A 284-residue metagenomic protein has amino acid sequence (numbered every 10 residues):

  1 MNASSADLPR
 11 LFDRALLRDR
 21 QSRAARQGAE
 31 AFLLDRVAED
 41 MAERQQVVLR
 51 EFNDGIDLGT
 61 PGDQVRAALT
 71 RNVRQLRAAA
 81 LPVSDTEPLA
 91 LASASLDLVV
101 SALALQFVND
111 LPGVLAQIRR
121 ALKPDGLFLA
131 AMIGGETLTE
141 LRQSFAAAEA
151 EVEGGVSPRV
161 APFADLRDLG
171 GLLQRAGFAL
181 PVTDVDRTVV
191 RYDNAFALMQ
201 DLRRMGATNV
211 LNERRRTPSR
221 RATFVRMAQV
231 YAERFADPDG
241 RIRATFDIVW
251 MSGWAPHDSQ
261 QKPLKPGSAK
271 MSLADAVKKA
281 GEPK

Functional and structural regions predicted by a protein language model:
M1-E39, K265-A274, A280-K284: N-terminal, positively charged/glycine-rich alpha-helical extensions of SAM-dependent methyltransferases
F32-D54, Q64: Conserved alpha-helix/loop element of class I SAM-dependent methyltransferases that forms part of the SAM/SAH-binding
A42, A176, F196-K284: C-terminal lobe and adjacent flexible extensions of AdoMet/dcAdoMet transferase-like proteins
Q75-A90: Adenosine-cofactor binding site in Rossmann-like domains, unifying the SAM/SAH pocket of S-adenosylmethionine-dependent
E87-V99: A short acidic, Gly/Pro-enriched loop at the edge of an enzyme's catalytic core that lines a small-molecule cofactor
L103-F107: Short catalytic micro-motifs in class I SAM-dependent methyltransferases
P112-L127: A short glycine-rich, Lys/Arg-flanked "PGG" loop and its adjoining helix->strand segment in the class I
A131-A197, M205-R221: Conserved catalytic/acceptor-binding region of the Class I
